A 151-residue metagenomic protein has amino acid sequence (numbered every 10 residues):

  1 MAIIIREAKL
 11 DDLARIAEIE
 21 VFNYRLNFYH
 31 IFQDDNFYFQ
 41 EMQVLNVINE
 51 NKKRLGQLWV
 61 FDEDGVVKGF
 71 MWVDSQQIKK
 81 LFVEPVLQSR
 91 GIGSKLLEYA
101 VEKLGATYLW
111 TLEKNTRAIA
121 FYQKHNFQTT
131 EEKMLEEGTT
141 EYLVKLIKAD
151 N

Functional and structural regions predicted by a protein language model:
M1-D11, D150-N151: Conserved N-terminal entry element of GNAT/NAT acetyltransferase domains
E18-I48: Conserved GNAT-fold acetyl-CoA-binding loop/helix
L45-W59, Q77: A short helix-loop-beta-strand connector motif used in the catalytic cores of GNAT acetyltransferases and, in some
G56-G69: Conserved beta-hairpin
Q77-Q88, T111-L112: A short, internal acetyl-CoA/4′-phosphopantetheine-binding micro-motif in the GNAT/acyltransferase core
S89-E102, A120, K124: Conserved acetyl-CoA-binding loop-helix of GNAT-fold acetyltransferases
E102-K114: Conserved GNAT acetyl-CoA-binding A-motif
W110-L112, Q128-K145: Conserved catalytic-core motifs of GNAT/GCN5-like acyltransferases
